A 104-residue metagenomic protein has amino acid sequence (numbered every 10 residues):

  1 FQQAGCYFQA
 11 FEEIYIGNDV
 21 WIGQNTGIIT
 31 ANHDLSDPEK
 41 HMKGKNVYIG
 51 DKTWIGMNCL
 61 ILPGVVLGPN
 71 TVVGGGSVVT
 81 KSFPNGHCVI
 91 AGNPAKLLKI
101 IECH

Functional and structural regions predicted by a protein language model:
F1-L67, G75, N93-P94, K99-H104: Flexible, glycine/small-residue-enriched loop-and-beta-strand segment within the central core of proteins
V72: PRPP/pyrophosphate-binding module of the type I phosphoribosyltransferase fold
I90: Conserved active-site beta-strand element of glycosyltransferases/polysaccharide synthases
